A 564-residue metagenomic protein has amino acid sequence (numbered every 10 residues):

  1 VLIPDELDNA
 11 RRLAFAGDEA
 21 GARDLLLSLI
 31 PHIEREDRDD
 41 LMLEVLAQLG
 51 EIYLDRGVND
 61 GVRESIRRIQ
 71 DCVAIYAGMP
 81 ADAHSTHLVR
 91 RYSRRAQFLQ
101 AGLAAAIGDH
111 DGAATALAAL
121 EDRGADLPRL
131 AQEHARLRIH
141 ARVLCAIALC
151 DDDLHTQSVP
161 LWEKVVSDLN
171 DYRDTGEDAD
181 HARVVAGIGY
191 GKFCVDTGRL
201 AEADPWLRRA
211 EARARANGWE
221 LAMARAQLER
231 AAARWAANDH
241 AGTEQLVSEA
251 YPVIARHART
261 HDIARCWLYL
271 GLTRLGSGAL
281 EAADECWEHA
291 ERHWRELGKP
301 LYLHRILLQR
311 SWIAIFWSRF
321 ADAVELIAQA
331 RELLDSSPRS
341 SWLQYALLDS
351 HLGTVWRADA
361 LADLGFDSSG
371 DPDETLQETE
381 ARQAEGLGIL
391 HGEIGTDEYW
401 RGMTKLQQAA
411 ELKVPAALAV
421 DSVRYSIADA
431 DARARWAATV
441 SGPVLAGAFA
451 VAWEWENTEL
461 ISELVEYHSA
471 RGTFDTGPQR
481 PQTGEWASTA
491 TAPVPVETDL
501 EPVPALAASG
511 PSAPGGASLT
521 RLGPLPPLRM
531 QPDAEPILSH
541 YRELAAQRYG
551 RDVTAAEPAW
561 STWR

Functional and structural regions predicted by a protein language model:
P4, M42-L46, L88-R91, R95 (+8 more regions): Residue register of alpha-helical TPR repeats
P4-F15, S28, D40-V58, R91-A106 (+2 more regions): Non-membrane alpha-helical segments in proteins
N9, M42, L49, S93 (+12 more regions): Structural register within alpha-helical repeat arrays
L13, I33, L46, Y53 (+10 more regions): Residue at a conserved register position within TPR or TPR-like alpha-solenoid repeats
G17, D37, G57-D60, G108 (+8 more regions): Residue-level detector of the short coil/turn that links helix A to helix B within each tetratricopeptide repeat
A22, V62-S65, A113, S158 (+7 more regions): Single-residue signature of alpha-solenoid repeat helices
L27-E34, R67-D82, A118-L130, E163-T175 (+7 more regions): Amphipathic alpha-helical segments of tetratricopeptide repeats
H261, Y269-L275, A279-E281, W287-R564: Alpha-helical solenoid repeat scaffolds used for protein-protein interaction
